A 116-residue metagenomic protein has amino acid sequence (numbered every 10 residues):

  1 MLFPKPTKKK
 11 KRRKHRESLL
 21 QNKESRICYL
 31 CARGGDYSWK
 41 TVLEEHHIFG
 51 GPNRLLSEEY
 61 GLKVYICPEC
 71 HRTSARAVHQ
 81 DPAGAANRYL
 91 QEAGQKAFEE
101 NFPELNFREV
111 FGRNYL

Functional and structural regions predicted by a protein language model:
M1-V42, Q91-L116: A boundary/linker detector
R12-R16, P52, A83: Residue-level detector of alpha-helix boundaries and kinks
N22, E45, K63: Functionally constrained cores in energy, signaling, and assembly domains
I27-L30, I48, I66: Weak global preference for isoleucine
A32, P68-H71: Cys/His-coordinated zinc-binding microdomains
Y37-R54: Short recognition patches in nucleic-acid-associated and regulatory proteins
E44-E45, E69, A77: Intrinsically disordered, low-complexity regions enriched for glutamine and histidine
R54-V64, R72-L116: Polybasic, low-complexity binding patches
